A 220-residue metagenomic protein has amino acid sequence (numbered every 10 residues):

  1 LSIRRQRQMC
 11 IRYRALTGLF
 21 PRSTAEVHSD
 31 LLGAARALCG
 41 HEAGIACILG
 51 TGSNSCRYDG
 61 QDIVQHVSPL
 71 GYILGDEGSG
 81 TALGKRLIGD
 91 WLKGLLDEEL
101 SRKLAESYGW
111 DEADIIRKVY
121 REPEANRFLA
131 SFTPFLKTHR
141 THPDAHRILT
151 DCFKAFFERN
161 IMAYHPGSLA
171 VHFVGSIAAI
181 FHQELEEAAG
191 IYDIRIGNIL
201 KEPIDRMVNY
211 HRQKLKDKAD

Functional and structural regions predicted by a protein language model:
L1-Y13: Single conserved hydrophobic/aromatic residue that forms the stacking wall/gate of nucleotide- or nucleobase-binding
R5, T51-N54, A178: Short glycine-rich anion-binding loops that position phosphate/pyrophosphate groups of nucleotides and phosphorylated
A15-G18, L38-I45, R86-D220: ATP-binding/phosphotransfer module of carbohydrate and carboxylate kinases, centering on a glycine-rich
L16-G18, T24, H28, Q61-G71 (+1 more regions): Glycine/charged-rich beta-loop-alpha catalytic/anionic-binding loops adjacent to active sites
R22-C47: Conserved phosphate-binding catalytic cores of ATP/NTP-utilizing and phosphoryl-transfer enzymes
R36, D59, D76-G78, R206-Y210: Short, charged, surface-exposed secondary-structure boundary motifs
E42-L92: Glycine-rich phosphate-binding loop of actin/hexokinase-like ATP-binding domains
